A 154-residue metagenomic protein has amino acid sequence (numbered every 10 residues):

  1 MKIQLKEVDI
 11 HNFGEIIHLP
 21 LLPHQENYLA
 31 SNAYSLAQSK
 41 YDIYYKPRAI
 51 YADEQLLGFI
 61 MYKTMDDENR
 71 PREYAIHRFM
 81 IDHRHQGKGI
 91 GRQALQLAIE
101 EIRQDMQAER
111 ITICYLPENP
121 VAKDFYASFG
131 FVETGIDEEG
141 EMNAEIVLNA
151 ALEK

Functional and structural regions predicted by a protein language model:
K2-I3, E7-R78, D82-R84, L95 (+3 more regions): Acetyl-CoA-dependent GNAT
N69, D82-Q96, P117-D124, S128: Conserved glycine-rich acetyl-CoA-binding loop
K88, D105-E109: Short coil/turn segments at alpha/beta junctions that flank glycine-rich nucleotide-binding fingerprints
E109-K123, A127-K154: C-terminal "cap" of GNAT-fold acetyltransferases
